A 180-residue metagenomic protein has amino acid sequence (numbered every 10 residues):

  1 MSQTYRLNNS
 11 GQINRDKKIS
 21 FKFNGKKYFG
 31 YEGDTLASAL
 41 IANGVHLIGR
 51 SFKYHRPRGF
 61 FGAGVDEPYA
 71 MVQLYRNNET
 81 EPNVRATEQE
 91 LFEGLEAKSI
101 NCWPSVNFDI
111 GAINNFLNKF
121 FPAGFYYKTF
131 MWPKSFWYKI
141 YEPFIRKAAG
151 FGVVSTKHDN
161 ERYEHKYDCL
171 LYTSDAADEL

Functional and structural regions predicted by a protein language model:
S2-E32, N43-L74, E79-P82: Ubiquitin-like/PB1-type beta-grasp interaction modules and other compact soluble beta-rich domains
N9, F130-M131, A176: Generic alpha-helical secondary structure signal
K26-G30, G124-W132, L180: Short low-complexity stretches enriched in small and charged residues
T35-A37: Short, structural beta-strand-to-alpha-helix junction motif
L40: Carbohydrate-associated surface elements
F52, P57, F61-L171: Fe-S ferredoxin-like electron-transfer domains and their immediately adjacent linker/connector regions across
Y172-L180: Single conserved hydrophobic/aromatic residue that forms the stacking wall/gate of nucleotide- or nucleobase-binding
